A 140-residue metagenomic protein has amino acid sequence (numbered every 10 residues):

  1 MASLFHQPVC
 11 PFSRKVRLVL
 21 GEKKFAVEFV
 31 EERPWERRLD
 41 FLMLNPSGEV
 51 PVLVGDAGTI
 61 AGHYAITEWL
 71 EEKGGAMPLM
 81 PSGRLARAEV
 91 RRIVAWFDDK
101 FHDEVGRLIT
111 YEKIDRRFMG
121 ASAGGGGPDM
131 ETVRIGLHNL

Functional and structural regions predicted by a protein language model:
M1-E131: GST-like domain detector, emphasizing the conserved glutathione-binding G-site in the N-terminal thioredoxin-like
D129-L140: Short, intrinsically disordered, charge-balanced linker/junction segments flanking boundaries in proteins
